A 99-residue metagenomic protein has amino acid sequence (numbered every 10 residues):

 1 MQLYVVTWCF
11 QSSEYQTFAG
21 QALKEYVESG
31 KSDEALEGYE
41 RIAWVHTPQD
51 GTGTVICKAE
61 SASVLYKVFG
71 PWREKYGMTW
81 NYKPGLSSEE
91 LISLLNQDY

Functional and structural regions predicted by a protein language model:
M1-T52, E60-V64, G85-Y99: Short S/T/G/P-rich N-terminal loop/turn motif that feeds into the first structured element of a domain
L65-E74: Short amphipathic alpha-helices in soluble, non-transmembrane regions that often serve as interface/regulatory elements
K75-S87: Conserved short beta-strand edge segments in small beta-sheet-based binding/regulatory domains
